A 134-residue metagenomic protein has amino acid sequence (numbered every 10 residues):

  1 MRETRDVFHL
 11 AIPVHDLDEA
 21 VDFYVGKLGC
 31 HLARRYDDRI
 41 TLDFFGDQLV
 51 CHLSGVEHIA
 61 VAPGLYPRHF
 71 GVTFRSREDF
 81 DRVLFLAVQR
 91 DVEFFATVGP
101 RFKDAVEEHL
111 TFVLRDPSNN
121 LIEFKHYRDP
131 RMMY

Functional and structural regions predicted by a protein language model:
M1-E19, F70-V72, H126-Y134: N-terminal beta-strand motif that seeds the catalytic metal site of vicinal oxygen chelate
E3, L84-Y134: Vicinal oxygen chelate
D6-H15, V61-V88, H109-R115: Vicinal oxygen chelate
D16-H31: Amphipathic alpha-helical segments
F23, T41-D43, L86: Alpha-helical scaffold elements within enzyme catalytic domains, especially in hydrolases
H31-L65, L114, L121-H126: Conserved short beta-strand elements that form part of the metal-binding/catalytic scaffold of enzyme active sites
